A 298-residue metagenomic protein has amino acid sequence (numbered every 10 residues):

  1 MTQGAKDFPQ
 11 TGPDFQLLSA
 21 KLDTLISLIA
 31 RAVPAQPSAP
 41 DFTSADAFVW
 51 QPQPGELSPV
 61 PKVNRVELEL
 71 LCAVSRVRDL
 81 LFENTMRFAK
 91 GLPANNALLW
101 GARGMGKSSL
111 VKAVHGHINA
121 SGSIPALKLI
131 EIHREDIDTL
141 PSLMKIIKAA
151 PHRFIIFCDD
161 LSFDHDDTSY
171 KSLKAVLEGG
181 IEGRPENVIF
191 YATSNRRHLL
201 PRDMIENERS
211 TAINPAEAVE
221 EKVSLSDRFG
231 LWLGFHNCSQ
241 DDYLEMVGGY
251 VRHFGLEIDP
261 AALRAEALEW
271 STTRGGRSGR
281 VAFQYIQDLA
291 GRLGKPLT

Functional and structural regions predicted by a protein language model:
T2-P9, P13, L17-A20, S27 (+2 more regions): C-terminal alpha-helical "lid" subdomain
P9-L17, E56-L80: Dynamic helix-loop-helix/coil hinge segments at AAA+ ATPase domain boundaries and subdomain interfaces
V60-K62, M86-A94: Phosphate-binding P-loop
R76-K90: Pre-Walker A adenine-sensing motif
G91-A113: Walker A/P-loop nucleotide-binding motif
H117-F154, S162-D166: AAA+/P-loop NTPase substrate/partner-engagement loops
N119-A120, A149, H165-A212: Conserved catalytic/switch belt of AAA+ P-loop NTPases
S210-V223, G230-L244: Conserved AAA+ ATPase "SRH/arginine-finger" region at the nucleotide-binding site
